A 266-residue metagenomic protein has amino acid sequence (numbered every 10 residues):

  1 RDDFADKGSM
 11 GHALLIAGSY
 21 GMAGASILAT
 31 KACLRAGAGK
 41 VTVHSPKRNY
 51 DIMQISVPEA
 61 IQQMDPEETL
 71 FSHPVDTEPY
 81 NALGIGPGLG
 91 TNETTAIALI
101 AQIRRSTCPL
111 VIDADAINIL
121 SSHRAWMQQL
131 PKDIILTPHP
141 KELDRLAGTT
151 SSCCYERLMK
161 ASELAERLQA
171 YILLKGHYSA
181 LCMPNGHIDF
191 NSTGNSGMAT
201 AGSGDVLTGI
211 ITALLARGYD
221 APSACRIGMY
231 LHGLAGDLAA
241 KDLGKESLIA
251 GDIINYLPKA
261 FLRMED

Functional and structural regions predicted by a protein language model:
R1-P109, N118-I135, P140-D266: Small-residue (G/A/S/T)-rich helix-start motifs and N-terminal tracts that mark the onset
